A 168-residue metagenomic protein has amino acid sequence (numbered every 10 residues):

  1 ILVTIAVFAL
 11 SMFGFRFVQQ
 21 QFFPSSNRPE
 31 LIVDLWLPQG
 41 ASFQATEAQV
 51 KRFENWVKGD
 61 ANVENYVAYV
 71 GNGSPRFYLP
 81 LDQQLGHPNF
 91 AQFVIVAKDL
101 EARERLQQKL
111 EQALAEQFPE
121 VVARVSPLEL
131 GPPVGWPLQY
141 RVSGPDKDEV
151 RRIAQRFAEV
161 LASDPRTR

Functional and structural regions predicted by a protein language model:
I1-F22, V63-E64, A68, Y140 (+1 more regions): Signature of alpha-helical transmembrane segments and their immediate interfacial
F8, Q44-P133, E159: Solvent-exposed, membrane-proximal periplasmic/extracellular interface segments of envelope transport and secretion
F17-Q21, Y78-D82, P137, R168: Short beta-alpha junctions and helix-cap segments that line functional grooves
Q19-Q39, L85-N89, G131-G135: Membrane-proximal juxtamembrane linkers immediately C-terminal to transmembrane helices
L35-L37, I95-D99, V142-G144: Short beta-strand-to-loop capping motifs
G40-A41, E101, P145-D148: A generic structural signal for alpha-helix starts
L79-P80, V134-K147: Short, low-order "capping/linker" segments at domain edges
R151-R168: Beta-strand-rich non-transmembrane domains
